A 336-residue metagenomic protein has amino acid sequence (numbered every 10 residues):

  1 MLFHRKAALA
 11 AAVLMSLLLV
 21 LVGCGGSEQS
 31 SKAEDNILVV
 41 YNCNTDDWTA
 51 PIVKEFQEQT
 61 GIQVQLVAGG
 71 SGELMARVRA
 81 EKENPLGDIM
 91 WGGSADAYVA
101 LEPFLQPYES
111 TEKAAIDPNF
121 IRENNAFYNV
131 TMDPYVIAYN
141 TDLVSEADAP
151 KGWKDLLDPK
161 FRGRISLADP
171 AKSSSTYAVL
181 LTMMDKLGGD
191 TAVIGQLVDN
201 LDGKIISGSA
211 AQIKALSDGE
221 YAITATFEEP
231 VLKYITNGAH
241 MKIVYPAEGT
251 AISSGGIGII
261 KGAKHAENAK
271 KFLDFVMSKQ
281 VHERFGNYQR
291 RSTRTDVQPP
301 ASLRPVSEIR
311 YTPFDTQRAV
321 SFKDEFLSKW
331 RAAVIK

Functional and structural regions predicted by a protein language model:
M1-I37, K336: Short, low-complexity disordered leader/linker segments with a strong preference for bacterial N-terminal type II
N42-A50, G69-E73, R79, P85-Y221: Extracytoplasmic ligand-binding site segments that recognize negatively charged/polar headgroups
P51-L66: Short alpha-helix C-terminal cap/hinge motif
D96-A100, S217, A222-H240: A ligand-binding cleft/hinge motif common to bilobed small-molecule-binding domains
D133, G195-V198, I205-I206, N237-K261 (+1 more regions): Periplasmic-binding protein-like
V136-L143, S254-H265, V276, R284-F285: A bilobed periplasmic-binding-protein/Venus flytrap-type ligand-binding module shared by bacterial periplasmic
G163-A168, F275-P299: Periplasmic-binding protein-like
S302-K336: Extracellular/periplasmic bilobal clamshell ligand-binding domains
